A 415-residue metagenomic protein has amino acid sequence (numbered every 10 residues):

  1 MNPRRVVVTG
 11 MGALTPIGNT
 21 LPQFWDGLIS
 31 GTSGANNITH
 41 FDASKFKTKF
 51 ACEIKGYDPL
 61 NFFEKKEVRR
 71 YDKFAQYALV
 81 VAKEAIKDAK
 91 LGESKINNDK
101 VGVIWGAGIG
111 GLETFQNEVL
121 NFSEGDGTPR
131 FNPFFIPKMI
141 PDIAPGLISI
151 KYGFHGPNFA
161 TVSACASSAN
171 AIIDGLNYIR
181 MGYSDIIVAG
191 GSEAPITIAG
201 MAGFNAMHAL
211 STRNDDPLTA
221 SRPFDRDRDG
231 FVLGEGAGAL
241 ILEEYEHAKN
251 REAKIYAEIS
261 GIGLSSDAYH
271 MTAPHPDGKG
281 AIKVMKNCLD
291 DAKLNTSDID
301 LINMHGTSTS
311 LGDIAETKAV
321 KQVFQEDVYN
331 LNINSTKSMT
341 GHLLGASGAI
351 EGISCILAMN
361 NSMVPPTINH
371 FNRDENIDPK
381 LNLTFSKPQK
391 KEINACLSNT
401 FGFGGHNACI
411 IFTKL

Functional and structural regions predicted by a protein language model:
M1-E67, E246-E258, I353-I368, T413-L415: ACP-dependent fatty acid/polyketide chain-elongation machinery
R5-T9, N36, D215-A292, D300-L301: Condensing-enzyme catalytic core mediating Claisen C-C bond formation in acyl metabolism
V8, W25, T32-S163, S192-M201 (+1 more regions): Conserved beta-ketoacyl condensing-enzyme motif
G10, L28, A82, V103 (+10 more regions): Conserved small-residue
A78-A89, A144, A171, E244 (+5 more regions): Short, well-ordered amphipathic alpha-helical segments that serve as non-catalytic structural scaffolds within diverse
A78-L91, S149-Y152, N158-E193, V232-A253 (+2 more regions): Active-site-proximal alpha-helical scaffold in enzymes
G125-N132, I173, N177, E193-N250 (+2 more regions): Glycine-/small-residue-rich "gating" segment that lines the acyl/pantetheine channel and substrate pocket
Y183-D229, I262-P276, G306-D313, N330-L381: Acyl-CoA/ACP chain-elongation machinery
